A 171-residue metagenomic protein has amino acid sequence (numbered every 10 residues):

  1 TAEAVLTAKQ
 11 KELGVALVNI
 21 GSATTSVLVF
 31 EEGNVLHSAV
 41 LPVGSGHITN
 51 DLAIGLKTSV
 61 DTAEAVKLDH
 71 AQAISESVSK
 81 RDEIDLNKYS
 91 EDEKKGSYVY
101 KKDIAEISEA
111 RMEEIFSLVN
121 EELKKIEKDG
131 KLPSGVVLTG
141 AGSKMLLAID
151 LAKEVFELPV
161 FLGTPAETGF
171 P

Functional and structural regions predicted by a protein language model:
T1-L17, N34-L36, S45, S59-V60 (+3 more regions): Nucleotide/phosphate-binding catalytic cleft detector across ATP-hydrolyzing and phosphate-transferring enzymes
L6, V29-E31, I149-L151: Short amphipathic alpha-helical segments
K9-Q10, L17-T24, F30-G33, L41-G46 (+1 more regions): A short acidic Gly-Thr/Ser loop motif
I20, R111-N120: A general structural motif
Q72-I74, K131-V155: Glycine-rich phosphate-binding loops at beta-strand->alpha-helix junctions
F116, N120-G135: Phosphate/pyrophosphate-binding loops at sites that engage ATP/ADP/AMP, CoA/4′-phosphopantetheine, polyphosphate
K153-P171: Conserved phosphate-binding/catalytic loops in two-lobed NTP-binding clefts
